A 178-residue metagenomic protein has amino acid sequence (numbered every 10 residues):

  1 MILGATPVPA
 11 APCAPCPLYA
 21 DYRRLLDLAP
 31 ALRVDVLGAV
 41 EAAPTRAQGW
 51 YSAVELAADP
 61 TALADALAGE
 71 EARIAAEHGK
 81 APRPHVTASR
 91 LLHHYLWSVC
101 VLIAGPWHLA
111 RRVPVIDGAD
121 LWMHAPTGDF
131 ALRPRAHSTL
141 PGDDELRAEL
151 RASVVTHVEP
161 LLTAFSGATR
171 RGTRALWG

Functional and structural regions predicted by a protein language model:
M1-A64: A eukaryotic "domain-start" boundary segment
A43-A47, A53-G178: Hydrophobic, aromatic-lined core segments that form the binding pocket/scaffold for planar heteroaromatic ligands
